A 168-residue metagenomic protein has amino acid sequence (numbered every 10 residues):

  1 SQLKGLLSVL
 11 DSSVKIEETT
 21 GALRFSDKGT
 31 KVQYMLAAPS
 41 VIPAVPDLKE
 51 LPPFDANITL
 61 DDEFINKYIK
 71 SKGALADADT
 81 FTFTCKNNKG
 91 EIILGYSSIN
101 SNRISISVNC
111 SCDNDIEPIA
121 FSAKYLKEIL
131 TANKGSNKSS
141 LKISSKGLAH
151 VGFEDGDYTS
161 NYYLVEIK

Functional and structural regions predicted by a protein language model:
S1-M35, F54-K168: DNA polymerase processivity clamps
L36-S40: A glycine-rich, hydrophobic loop/mini-helix early in the fold
V41-D55: Long, charge-dense
